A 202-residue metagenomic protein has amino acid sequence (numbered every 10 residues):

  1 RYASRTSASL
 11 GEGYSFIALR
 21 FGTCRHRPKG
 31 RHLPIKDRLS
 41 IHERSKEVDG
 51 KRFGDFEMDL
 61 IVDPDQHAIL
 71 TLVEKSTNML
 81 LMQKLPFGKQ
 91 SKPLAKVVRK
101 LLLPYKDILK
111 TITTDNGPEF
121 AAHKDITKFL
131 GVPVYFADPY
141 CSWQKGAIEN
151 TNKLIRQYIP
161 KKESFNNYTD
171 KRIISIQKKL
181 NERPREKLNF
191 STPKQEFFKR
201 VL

Functional and structural regions predicted by a protein language model:
R1-V48: Basic, flexible linker segments flanking DNA-binding modules in nucleic acid-interacting mobile-element proteins
K51-E57: Short Pro/Gly-enriched beta-strand edge/turn motifs at strand-loop
D59, N78, V98, I112-D115 (+3 more regions): Mobile genetic element proteins and their domesticated derivatives, centered on retroelements and DNA transposons
L60-M82: Short conserved beta-strand segments at catalytic cores or DNA/RNA-binding microdomains of nucleic-acid binding
D63-D65, M82-K106: Active-site beta-loop-alpha junctions of metal-dependent nucleic acid enzymes, especially the RNase H-like/DDE
T77-L81, P104-K110, Y158-I159: Short, surface-exposed connector motifs at secondary-structure boundaries
L103, K124-L202: Charged alpha-helix within mobile-element recombinases
D107-A122: Acidic/histidine-rich, metal-coordinating catalytic segments
